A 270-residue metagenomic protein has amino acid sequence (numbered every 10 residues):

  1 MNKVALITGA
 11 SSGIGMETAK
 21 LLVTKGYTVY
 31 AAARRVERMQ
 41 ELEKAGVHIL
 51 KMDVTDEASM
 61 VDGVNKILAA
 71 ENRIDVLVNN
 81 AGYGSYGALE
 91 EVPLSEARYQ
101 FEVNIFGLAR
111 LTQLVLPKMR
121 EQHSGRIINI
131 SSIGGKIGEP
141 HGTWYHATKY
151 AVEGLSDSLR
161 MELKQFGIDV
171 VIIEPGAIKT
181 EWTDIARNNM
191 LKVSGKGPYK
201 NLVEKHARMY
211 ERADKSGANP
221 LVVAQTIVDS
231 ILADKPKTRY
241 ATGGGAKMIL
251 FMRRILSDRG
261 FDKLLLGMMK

Functional and structural regions predicted by a protein language model:
S11-S12: Conserved glycine-rich cofactor-binding loop
M52-D62, L94: The beta1-alpha1 cofactor-binding region of Rossmann-like NAD(H)/NADP(H)-dependent oxidoreductases
K66-N79, S85: A glycine-rich helix->loop->beta "capping" turn within Rossmann-like NAD(P)(H)-dependent oxidoreductase domains
A88-L89, E96-R98: Substrate-binding pocket helix/loop in short-chain dehydrogenase/reductase
T112, T148-A151: Active-site helix of classical SDR
S132: Residue(s) in the substrate-gating loop at a strand-loop-helix junction that position the organic substrate next
K164-D214: C-terminal beta-strand-loop-alpha-helix "lid" module of Rossmann-like NAD(P)-dependent dehydrogenases
